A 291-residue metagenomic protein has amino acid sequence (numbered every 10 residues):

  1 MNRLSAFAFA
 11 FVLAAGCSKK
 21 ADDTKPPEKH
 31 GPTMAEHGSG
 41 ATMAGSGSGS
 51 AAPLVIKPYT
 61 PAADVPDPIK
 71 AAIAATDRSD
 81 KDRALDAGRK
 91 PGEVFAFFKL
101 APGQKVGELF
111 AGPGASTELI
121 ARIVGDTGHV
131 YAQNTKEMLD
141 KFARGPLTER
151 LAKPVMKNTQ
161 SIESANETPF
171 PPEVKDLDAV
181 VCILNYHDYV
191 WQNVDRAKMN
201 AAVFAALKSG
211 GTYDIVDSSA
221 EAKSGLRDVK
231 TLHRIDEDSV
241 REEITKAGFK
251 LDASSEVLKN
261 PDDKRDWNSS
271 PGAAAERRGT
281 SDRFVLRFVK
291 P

Functional and structural regions predicted by a protein language model:
C17-K20: Bacterial signal peptide processing site
D67-F97, A101: Class I SAM-dependent methyltransferase Rossmann-like catalytic core, especially the SAM/SAH-binding loop
A101-G112: Conserved class I S-adenosyl-L-methionine
A121-V124, D195-S209: A short glycine-rich, Lys/Arg-flanked "PGG" loop and its adjoining helix->strand segment in the class I
M156, P169-V180: A short acidic, Gly/Pro-enriched loop at the edge of an enzyme's catalytic core that lines a small-molecule cofactor
E163, E167, D188-V203: A short, conserved alpha-helix within the catalytic core of class I
G210-S219: Conserved beta-strand signature within the Rossmann-like core of class I S-adenosyl-L-methionine
A247, D262-P291: Core SAM-dependent methyltransferase catalytic element
